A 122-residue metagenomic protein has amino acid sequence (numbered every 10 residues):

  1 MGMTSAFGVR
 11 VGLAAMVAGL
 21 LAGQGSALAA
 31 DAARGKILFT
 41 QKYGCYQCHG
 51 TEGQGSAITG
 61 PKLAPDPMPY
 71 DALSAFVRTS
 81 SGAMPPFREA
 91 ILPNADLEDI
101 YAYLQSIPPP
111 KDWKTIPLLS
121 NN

Functional and structural regions predicted by a protein language model:
M1-V9: N-terminal secretory signal peptides that target proteins for export/translocation
G12-G23: Bacterial N-terminal signal peptides
Q24-G25, A30: N-terminal signal peptide c-region/cleavage motif recognized by signal peptidases
A30-K36, Q41-Y43, P86-N122: Flexible coil segments in periplasmic/lumen-exposed cytochrome c-class electron-transfer proteins
K36, T40, T51-P86: Gly/Gly-Pro-rich "capping" loops immediately C-terminal to redox-active cysteine motifs in periplasmic/lumenal
C45-C48: Short cysteine clusters
